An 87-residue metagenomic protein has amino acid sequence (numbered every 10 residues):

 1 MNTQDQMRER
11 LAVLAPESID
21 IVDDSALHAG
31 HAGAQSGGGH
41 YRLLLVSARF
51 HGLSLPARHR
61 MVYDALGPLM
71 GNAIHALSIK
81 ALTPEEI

Functional and structural regions predicted by a protein language model:
M1-I87: N-terminal, polar/charged subdomain of small-to-medium soluble alpha/beta proteins
